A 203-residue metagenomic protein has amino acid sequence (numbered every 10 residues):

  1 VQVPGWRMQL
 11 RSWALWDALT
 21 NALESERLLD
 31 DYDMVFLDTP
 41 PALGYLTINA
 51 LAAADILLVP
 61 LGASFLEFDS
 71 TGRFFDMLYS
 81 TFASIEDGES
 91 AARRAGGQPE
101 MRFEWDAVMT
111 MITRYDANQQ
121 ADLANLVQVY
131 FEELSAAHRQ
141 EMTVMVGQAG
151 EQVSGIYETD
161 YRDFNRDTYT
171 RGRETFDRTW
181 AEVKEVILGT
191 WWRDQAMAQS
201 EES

Functional and structural regions predicted by a protein language model:
V1, L61, Q140: Short loop/turn segments at strand-loop or loop-helix junctions that form parts of catalytic or ligand-binding pockets
V1-L37, A42-G44: Cytosolic-facing regulatory segments adjacent to core modules
M8-W16, E67-T71, G172-W180: Phosphate/oxyanion-binding active-site loops and adjacent basic polyanion-contact surfaces
L29-S135: Conserved catalytic-core segment of NTP-binding enzymes
A92-S203: C-terminal lobe/tail of nucleotide-utilizing enzymes
